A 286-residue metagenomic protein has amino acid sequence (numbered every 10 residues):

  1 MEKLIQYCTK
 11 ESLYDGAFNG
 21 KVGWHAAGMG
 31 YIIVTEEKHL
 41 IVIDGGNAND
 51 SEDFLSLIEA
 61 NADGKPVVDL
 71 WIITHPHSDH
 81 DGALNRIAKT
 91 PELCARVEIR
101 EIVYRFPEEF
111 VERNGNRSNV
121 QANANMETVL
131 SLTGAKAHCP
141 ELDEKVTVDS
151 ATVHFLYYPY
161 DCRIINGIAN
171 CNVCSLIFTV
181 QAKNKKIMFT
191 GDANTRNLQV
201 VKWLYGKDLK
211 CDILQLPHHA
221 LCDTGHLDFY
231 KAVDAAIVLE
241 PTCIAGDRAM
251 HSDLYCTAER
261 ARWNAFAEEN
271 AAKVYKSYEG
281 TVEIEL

Functional and structural regions predicted by a protein language model:
M1-P66, H138-K210, T281-L286: Core dinuclear metal-dependent hydrolase active-site scaffold
T9, R96-V103, P107-N172, V200-V201 (+1 more regions): Binuclear metal-ion centers of metallo-dependent hydrolases, dominated by the metallo-beta-lactamase
A27, A48-D50, P76-G82, E108-E112 (+4 more regions): Active-site environment of divalent metal-dependent phosphoester hydrolases
K38-H39, N49-Y104, L204-L221, D234-L239: Active-site metal-binding motif and surrounding structural segment of the metallo-beta-lactamase
D44, T190, L216-H218, P241: Thr-Gly-centered strand-to-loop micro-motif
D50-F54, H80-A83, Q121-V129, F189 (+3 more regions): Stable alpha-helical elements in mature extracytoplasmic
